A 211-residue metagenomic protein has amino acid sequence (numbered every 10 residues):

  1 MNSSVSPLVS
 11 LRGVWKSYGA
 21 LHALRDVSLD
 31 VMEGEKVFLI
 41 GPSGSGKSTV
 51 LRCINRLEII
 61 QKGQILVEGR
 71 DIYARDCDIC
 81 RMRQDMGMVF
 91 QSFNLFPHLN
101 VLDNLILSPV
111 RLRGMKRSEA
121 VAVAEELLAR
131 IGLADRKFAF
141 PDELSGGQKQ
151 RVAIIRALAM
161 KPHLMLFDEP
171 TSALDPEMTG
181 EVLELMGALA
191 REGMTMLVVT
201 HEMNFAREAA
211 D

Functional and structural regions predicted by a protein language model:
N2-S3: Pre-NBD coupling/linker segments of ABC/ABC-like ATPases
P7-A210: ABC family nucleotide-binding domain
